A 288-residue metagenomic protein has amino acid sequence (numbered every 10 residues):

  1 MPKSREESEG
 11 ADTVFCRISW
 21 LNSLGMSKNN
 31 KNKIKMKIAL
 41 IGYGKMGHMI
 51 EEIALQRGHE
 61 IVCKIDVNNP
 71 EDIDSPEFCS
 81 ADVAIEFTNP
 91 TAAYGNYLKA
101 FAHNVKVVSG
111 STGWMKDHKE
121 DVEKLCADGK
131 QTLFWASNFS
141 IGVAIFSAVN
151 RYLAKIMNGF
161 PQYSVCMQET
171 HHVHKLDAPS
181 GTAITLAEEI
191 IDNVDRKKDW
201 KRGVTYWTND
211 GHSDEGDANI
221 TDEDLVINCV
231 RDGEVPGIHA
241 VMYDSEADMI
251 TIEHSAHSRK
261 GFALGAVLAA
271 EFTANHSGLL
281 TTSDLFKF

Functional and structural regions predicted by a protein language model:
K37, I41, K45-F78, G159-F288: C-terminal substrate-binding/catalytic lobe of Rossmann-fold NAD(P)-dependent oxidoreductases
F78-Y94, V108: Rossmann-like NAD(P)-binding element
K99-K119: ADP-ribose/adenylate-binding Rossmann-like module
T112-L133: Rossmann-fold NAD(P)-binding glycine/threonine-rich loop
